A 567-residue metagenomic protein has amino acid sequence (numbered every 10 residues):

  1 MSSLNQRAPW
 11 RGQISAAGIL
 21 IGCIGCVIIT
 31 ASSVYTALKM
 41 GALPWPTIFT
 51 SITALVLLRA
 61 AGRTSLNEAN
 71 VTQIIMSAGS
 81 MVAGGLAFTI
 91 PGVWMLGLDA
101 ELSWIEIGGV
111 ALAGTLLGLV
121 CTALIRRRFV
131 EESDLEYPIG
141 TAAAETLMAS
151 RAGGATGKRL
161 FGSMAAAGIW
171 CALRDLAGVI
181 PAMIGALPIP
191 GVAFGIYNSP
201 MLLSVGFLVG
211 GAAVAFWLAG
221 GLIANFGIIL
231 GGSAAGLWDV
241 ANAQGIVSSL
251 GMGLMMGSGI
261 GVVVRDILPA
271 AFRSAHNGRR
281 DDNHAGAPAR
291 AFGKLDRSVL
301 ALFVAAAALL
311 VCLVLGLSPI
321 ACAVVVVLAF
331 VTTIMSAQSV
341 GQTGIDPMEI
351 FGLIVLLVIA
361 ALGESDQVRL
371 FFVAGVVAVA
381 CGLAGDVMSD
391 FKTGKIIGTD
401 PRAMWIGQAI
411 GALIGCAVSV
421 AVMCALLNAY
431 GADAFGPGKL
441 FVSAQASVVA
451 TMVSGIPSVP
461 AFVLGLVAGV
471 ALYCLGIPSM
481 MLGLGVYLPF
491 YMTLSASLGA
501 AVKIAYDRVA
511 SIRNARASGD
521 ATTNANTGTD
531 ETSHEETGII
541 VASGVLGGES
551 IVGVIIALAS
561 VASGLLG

Functional and structural regions predicted by a protein language model:
M1-G567: Alpha-helical multipass membrane-protein architecture
